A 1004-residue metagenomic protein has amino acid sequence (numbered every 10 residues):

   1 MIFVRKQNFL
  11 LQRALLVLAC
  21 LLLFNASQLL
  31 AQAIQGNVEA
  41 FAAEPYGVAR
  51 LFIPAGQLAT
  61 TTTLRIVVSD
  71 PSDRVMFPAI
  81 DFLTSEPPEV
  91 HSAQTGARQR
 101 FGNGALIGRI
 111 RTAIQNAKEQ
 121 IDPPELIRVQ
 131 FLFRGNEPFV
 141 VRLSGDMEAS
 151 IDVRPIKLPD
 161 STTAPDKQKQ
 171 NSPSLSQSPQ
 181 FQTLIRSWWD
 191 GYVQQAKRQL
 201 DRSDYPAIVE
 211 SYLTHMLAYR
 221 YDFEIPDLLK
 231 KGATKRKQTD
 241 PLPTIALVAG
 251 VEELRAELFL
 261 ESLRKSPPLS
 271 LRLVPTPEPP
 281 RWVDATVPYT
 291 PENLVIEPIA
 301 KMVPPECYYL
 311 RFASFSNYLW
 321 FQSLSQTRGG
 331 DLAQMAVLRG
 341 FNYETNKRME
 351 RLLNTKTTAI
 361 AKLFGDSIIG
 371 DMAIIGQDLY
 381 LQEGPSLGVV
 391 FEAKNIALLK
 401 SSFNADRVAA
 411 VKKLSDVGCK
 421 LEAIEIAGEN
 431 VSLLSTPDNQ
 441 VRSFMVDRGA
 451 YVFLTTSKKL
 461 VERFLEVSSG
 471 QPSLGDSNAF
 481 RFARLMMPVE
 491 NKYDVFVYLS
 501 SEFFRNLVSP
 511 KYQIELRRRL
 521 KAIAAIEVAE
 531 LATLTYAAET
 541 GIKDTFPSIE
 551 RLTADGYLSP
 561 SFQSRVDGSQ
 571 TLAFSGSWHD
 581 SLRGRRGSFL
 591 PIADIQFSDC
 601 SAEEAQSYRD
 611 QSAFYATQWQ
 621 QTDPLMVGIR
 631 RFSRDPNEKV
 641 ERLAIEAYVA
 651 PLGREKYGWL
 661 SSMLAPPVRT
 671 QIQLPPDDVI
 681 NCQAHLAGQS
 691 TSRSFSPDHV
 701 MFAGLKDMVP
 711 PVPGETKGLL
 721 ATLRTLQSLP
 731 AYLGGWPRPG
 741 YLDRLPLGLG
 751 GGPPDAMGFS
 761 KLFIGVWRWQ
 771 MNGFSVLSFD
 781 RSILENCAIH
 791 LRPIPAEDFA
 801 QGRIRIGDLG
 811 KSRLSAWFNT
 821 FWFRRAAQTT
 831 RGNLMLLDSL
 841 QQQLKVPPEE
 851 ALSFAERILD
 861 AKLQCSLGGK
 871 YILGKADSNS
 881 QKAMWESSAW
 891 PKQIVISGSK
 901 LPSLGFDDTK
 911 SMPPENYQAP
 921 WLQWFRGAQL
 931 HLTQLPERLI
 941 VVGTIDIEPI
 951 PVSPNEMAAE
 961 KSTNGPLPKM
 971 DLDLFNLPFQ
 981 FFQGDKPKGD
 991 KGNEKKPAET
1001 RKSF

Functional and structural regions predicted by a protein language model:
M1-A218: Extended, solvent-exposed polar beta/coil surface segments
G36-P87, T183-I185, W189-E422, G428-N430 (+8 more regions): Structural boundary/hinge residues at secondary-structure and domain interfaces
I53-P54, T61, V67, P71 (+7 more regions): Single conserved position on a long alpha-helix in the C-terminal lobe of the eukaryotic protein kinase
T355, A359, L398, K459-L460 (+2 more regions): Extracytoplasmic/secreted proteins, especially bacterial periplasmic and envelope-associated proteins
S435-N439, S457-K459, A644-L652, R738-P739 (+5 more regions): Secondary-structure transition/turn motif
S443-E466, K511-E539: Extended, charge-rich low-complexity interaction segments
G810-E856: Conserved hydrophobic/amphipathic alpha-helical signal-anchor segments
A855, L859-I940: Periplasmic/extracellular, small/polar-rich flexible segments of pilin-like filament-forming proteins
